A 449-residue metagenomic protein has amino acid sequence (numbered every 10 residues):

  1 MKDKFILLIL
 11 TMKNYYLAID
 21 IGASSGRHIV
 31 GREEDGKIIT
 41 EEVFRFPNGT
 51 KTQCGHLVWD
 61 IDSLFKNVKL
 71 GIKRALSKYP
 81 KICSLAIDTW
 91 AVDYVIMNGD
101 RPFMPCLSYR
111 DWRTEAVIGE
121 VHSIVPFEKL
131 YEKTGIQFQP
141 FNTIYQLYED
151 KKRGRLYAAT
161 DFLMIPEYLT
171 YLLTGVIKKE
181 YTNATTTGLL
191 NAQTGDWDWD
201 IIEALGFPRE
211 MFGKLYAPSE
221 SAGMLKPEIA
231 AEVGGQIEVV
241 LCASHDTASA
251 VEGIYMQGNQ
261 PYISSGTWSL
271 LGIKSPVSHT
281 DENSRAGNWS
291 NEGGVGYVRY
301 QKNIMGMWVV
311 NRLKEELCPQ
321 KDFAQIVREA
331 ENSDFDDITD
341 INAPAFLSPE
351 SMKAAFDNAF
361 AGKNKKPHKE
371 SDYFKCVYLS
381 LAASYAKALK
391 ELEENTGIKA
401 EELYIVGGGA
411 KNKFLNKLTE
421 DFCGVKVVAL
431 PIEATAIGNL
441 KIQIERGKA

Functional and structural regions predicted by a protein language model:
K2-P105, E132, A230-V240, K417 (+1 more regions): N-terminal glycine/serine-rich phosphate-binding loop of ATP-dependent small-molecule kinases, especially carbohydrate
L17-A18, V30, H122-T134, Y148-T160 (+9 more regions): Active-site core segments that coordinate phosphate-bearing ligands/cofactors across diverse enzyme families
R27, K66, L70-S84, P140-N142 (+2 more regions): Conserved phosphate-binding loops in N-terminal lobes of ATP-dependent enzymes of the actin/Hsp70/sugar-kinase
R45, G49, L107-T114, T267-S269 (+1 more regions): Short, acidic/turn-prone active-site loops that include or flank metal/cofactor- and phosphate-binding residues
K73, S77-Y109, Q137-F141, T170-N191 (+1 more regions): Short beta-strand-loop/turn "lid" adjacent to the catalytic site in phosphate-handling enzymes
D88-V92, P218-S219, S265-W268, E402-A410: Glycine-rich beta-strand-to-loop/alpha-helix junction loops that act as flexible
R110-I124: Short alpha-helix plus adjacent loop in nuclease-associated cores
